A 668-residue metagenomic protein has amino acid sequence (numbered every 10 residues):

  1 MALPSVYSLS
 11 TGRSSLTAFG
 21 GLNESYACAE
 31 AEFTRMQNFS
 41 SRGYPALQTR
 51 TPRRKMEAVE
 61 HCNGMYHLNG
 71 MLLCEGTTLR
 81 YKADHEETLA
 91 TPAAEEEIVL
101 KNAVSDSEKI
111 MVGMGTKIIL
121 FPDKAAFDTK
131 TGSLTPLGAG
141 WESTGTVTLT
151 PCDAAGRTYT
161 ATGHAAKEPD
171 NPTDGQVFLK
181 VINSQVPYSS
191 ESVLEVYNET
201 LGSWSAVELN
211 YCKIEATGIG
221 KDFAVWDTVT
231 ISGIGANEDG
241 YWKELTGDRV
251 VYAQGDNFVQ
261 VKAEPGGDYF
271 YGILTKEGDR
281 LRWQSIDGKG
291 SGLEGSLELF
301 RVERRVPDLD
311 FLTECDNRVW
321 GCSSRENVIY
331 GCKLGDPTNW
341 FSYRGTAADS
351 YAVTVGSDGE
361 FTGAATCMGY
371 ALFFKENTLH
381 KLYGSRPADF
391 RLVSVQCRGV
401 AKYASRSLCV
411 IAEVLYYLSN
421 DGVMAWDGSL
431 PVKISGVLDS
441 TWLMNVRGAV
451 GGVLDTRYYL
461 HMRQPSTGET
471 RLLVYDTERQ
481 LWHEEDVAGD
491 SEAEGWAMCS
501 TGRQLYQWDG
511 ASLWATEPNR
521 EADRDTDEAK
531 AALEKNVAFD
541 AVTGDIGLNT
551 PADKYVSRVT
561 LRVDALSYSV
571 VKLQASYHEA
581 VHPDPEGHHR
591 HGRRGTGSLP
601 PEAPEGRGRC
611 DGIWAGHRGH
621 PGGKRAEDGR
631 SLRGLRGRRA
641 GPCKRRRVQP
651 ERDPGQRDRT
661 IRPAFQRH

Functional and structural regions predicted by a protein language model:
M1-M71, E75-L79, A83, I110-G113 (+3 more regions): Beta-sheet repeat architectures centered on beta-propellers
P4-T11, L137-G138, Y188-V193, Y197-V306: Small/polar beta-strand repeat architecture
T49-V59, R301-V453, L481-D486: Beta-propeller and closely related beta-pinwheel folds
M65, M71-L73, T116-L120, P169-E195 (+7 more regions): Short hydrophobic/aromatic-rich beta-strand motifs
G70-A94, S324-G345: Beta-propeller domains
E97-D106, S143-N183, W204-C212, F300-R301 (+2 more regions): Extracellular/surface-exposed low-complexity repeats and stalk/linker segments enriched in Gly/Pro and small polar
E108-P151, S190, Y197-G202, D268: Hydrophobic or amphipathic alpha-helical targeting/insertion segments
S133-A154, E294-D310: Asp-box/WD-like beta-propeller blade repeats and closely related beta-sheet repeat scaffolds
